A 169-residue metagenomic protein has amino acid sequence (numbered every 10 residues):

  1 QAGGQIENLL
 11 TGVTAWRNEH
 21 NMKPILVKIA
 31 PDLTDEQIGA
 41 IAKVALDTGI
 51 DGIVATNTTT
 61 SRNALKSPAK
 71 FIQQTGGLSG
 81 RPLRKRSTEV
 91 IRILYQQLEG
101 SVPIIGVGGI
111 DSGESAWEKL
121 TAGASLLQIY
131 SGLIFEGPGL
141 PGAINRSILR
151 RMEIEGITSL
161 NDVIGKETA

Functional and structural regions predicted by a protein language model:
Q1, Q5, V44-G100: Glycine/Thr-rich beta-alpha phosphate-binding loop at enzyme active sites
G3-T14, I38, A42-K43, I91-R92 (+2 more regions): Generic structural signal for well-ordered alpha-helices, preferentially at hydrophobic/aromatic core positions
R17-L33, Q96-G106: Short beta-strand/loop segments at the ligand-binding rim of alpha/beta enzyme cores
I25-I29, I53-A55, P103-G108, L127-I129 (+1 more regions): Hydrophobic faces of well-ordered beta-strands that scaffold small-molecule active sites in alpha/beta enzyme cores
L33-D47, Y95-G100, I110-L127: Catalytic cores of alpha/beta
I50-R62, G109, A116-A143: Glycine-rich phosphate-binding active-site loops on the catalytic face of alpha/beta enzymes
N63-G76, L133-T158: C-terminal helical cap(s) of enzyme catalytic domains, especially alpha/beta-barrels
D162-A169: A short, charged, Gly/Pro-tolerant segment at domain boundaries
